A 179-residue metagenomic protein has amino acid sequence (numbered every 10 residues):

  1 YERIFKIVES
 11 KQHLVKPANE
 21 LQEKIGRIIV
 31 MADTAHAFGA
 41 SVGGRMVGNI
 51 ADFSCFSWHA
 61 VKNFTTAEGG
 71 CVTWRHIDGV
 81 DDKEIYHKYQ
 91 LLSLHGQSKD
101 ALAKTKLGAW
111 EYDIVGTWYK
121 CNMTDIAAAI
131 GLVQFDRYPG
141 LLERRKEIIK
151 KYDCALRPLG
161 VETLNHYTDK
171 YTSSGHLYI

Functional and structural regions predicted by a protein language model:
Y1, G44-V47, G69-C71: Short, glycine/charged-enriched secondary-structure capping and boundary segments
Y1-L21, S41, I77-I179: PLP-dependent aminotransferase class I/II
K6-F64, W110-I114: Conserved active-site segment immediately N-terminal to the catalytic lysine that forms the internal aldimine
N49-D52, E68, L132, E143: A broad detector of short, well-ordered amphipathic alpha-helices that serve as recognition/interaction surfaces
C55-F56, F64-T65, G70-T73, C121 (+1 more regions): Short glycine- and hydrophobic/aromatic-rich loop-to-beta-strand nucleating segment in the catalytic cores
H59, R75-H76: Residue-level recognition of strand-loop junctions within catalytic nucleotide-signaling folds
K62-T65, K170-T172: Short glycine/serine/proline-enriched coil/turn segments at secondary-structure junctions
